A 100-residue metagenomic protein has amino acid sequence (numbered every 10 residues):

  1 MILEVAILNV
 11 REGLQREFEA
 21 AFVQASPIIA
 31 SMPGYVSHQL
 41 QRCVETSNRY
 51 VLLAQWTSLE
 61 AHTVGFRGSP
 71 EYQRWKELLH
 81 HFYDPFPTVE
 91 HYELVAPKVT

Functional and structural regions predicted by a protein language model:
I2, Q39-T46, K76-T100: Glycine-rich beta-strand-turn "strand-cap" elements at beta-sheet edges
I2-N9, Q39-R67, Y92: Short, well-ordered beta-strand segments in beta-rich or mixed alpha/beta enzyme and ligand-binding folds
E4, V23-Q24: A broad detector of short, well-ordered amphipathic alpha-helices that serve as recognition/interaction surfaces
N9-E19: Short, surface-exposed ligand-recognition loops at beta-strand->loop->(often short) alpha-helix junctions that present
R16, E60-H62, P97: Residue-level signal for secondary-structure boundary sites
E19, V23, S69-P70: Conserved GNAT-fold acetyl-CoA-binding loop/helix
P27-V36, Q55-E90: An amphipathic, aromatic/His-enriched active-site/gating alpha helix that lines ligand/cofactor pockets
